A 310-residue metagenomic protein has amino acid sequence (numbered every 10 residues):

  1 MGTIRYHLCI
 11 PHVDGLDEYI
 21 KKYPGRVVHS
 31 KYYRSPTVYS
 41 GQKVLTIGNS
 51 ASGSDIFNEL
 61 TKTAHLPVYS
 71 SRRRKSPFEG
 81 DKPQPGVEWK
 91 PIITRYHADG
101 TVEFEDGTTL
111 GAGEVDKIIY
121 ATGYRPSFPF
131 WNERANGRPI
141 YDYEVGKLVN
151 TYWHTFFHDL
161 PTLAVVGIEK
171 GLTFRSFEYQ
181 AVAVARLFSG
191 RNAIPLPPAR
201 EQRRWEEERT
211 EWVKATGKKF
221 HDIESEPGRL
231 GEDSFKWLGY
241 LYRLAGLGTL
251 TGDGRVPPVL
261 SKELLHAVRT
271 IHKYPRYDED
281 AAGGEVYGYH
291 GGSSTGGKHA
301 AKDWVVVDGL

Functional and structural regions predicted by a protein language model:
M1-T3, T122-G123: Glycine-rich, N-terminal phosphate-binding loop of Rossmann-like dinucleotide-binding domains
G2-E59, L66, P83, G146-W153: Glycine-rich dinucleotide-binding loop and its adjacent helix/turn
P11-R26, K75-P91, H97-G113, Y141-E144 (+2 more regions): Eukaryotic N-terminal targeting leaders
V28, L45, Y69-S71, I119 (+1 more regions): Hydrophobic/aromatic beta-strand patches that form the interior of the parallel beta-sheet core in alpha/beta enzyme
N49, R73, I168: Cofactor-binding loop segments of dinucleotide-utilizing enzymes, especially the Rossmann-like FAD- and NAD(P)+-binding
T61-Y143, L187-R243, L247-L250, G254-R255: A Rossmann-like FAD-binding core segment of flavoenzymes
R125-S189: Glycine/threonine-rich phosphate-binding loop and adjacent beta-strand/alpha-helix elements that clamp
A164-L310: C-terminal, flexible cofactor-proximal segment of oxidoreductases
